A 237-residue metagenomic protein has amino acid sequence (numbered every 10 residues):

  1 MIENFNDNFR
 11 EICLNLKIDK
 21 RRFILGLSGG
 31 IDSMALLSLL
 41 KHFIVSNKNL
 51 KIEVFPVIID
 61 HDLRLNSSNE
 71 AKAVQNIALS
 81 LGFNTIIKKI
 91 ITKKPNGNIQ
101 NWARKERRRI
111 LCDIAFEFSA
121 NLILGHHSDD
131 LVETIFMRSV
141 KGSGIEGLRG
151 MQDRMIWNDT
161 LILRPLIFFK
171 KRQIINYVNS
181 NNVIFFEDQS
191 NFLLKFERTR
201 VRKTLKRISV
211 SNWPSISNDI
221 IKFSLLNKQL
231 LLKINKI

Functional and structural regions predicted by a protein language model:
M1-M137, R172-Q173, N179-S180: ATP-dependent adenylation/nucleotidyltransferase module used to activate substrates
N121, G125-I237: Flexible helical/loop "lid" subdomain adjacent to adenine-nucleotide binding pockets
